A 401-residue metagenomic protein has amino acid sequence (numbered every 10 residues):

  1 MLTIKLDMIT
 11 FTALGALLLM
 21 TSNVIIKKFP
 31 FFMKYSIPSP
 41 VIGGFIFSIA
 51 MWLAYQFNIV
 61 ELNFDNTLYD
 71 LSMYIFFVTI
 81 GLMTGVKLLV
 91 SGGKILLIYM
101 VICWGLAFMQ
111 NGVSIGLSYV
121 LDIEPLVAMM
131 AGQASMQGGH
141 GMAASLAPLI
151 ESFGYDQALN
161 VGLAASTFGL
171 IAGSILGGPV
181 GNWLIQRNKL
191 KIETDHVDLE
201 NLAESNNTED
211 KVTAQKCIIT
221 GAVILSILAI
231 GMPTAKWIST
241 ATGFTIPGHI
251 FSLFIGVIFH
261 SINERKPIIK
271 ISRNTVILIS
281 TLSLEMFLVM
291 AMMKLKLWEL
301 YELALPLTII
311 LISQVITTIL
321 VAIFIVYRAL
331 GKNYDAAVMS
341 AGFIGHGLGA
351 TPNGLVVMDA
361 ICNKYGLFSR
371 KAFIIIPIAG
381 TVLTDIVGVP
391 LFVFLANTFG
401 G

Functional and structural regions predicted by a protein language model:
M1-M8, F31-I37, I59-D70, D156-A165 (+3 more regions): Interfacial loop-to-helix junctions that mark the boundaries of transmembrane helices in multi-pass membrane
T3-L17, N63-F77, L126-Q133, G243-I255 (+3 more regions): Structural signature of hydrophobic alpha-helical transmembrane segments
L17-L18, F45-W52, D65-G93, L253-N263 (+1 more regions): Hydrophobic transmembrane alpha-helices of secondary-active transporters and Na+-translocating membrane complexes
L18-L19, L170-G178, N182-R265: Membrane-embedded hairpin module used as a gating/binding unit in multi-pass transport and secretion proteins
L71-Y74, G85-I115, L278, M293-I323: Entry/N-cap segments of selected transmembrane alpha helices and their immediately preceding amphipathic helices
G105, V113, L117-V161, F168 (+3 more regions): Alpha-helical membrane segments and immediately flanking helix-loop junctions that form or couple to the substrate/ion
G116-I123, S166-E204, I316, V321-Y334 (+1 more regions): Juxtamembrane and boundary regions of transmembrane helices in multi-pass small-molecule transporters and channels
V223-V326: Transmembrane helical segments that form the transport core of multi-pass membrane transport proteins
